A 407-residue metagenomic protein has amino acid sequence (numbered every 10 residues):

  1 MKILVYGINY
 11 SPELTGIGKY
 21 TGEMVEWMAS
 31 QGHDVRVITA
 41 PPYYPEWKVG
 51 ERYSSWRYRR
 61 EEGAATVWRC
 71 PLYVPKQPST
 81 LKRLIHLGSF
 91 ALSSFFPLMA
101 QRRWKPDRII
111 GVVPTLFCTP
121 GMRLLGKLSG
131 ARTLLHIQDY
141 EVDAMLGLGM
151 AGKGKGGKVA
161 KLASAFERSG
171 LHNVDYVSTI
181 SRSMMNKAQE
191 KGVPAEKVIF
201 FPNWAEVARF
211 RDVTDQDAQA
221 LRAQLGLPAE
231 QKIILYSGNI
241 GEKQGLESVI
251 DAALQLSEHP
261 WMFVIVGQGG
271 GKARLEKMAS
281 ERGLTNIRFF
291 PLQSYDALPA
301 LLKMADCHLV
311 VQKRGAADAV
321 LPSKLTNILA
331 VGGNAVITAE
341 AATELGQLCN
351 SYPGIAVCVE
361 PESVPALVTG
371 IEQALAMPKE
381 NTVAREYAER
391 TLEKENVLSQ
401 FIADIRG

Functional and structural regions predicted by a protein language model:
M1-R60, R406: N-terminal subdomain of nucleotide-sugar transferases
R52-Y58, R211-L227: A short helix/loop element that forms part of the nucleotide-sugar donor recognition site in Leloir-type
M99, K105, F117-P120, L124-S129 (+1 more regions): Membrane-proximal helix-turn-helix segments that form the acceptor-binding/catalytic region of lipid-linked
S183, W204: Carbohydrate-associated surface elements
P228-Q244, I250-A253: Conserved donor-binding/catalytic core segment of Leloir-type glycosyltransferases
Q244, P291-L329, A335-Q347: Nucleotide-sugar-dependent
P260-G267, K272-P299: Nucleotide-activated donor-binding/catalytic signature segment of Leloir-type glycosyltransferases, i.e., the conserved
P361-E362, A366, A376-I405: A charged, aromatic-enriched C-terminal amphipathic alpha-helix characteristic of glycosyltransferases across folds
